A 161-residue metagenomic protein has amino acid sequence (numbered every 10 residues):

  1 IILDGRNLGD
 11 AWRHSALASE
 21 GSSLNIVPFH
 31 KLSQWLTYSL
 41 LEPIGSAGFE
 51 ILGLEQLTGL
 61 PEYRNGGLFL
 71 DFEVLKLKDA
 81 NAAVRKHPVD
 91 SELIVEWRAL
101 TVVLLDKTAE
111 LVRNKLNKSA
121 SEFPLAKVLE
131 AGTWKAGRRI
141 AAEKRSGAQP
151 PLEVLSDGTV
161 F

Functional and structural regions predicted by a protein language model:
I1-F49, L54-L77, N81, E92-F161: Extended, well-ordered protein cores
